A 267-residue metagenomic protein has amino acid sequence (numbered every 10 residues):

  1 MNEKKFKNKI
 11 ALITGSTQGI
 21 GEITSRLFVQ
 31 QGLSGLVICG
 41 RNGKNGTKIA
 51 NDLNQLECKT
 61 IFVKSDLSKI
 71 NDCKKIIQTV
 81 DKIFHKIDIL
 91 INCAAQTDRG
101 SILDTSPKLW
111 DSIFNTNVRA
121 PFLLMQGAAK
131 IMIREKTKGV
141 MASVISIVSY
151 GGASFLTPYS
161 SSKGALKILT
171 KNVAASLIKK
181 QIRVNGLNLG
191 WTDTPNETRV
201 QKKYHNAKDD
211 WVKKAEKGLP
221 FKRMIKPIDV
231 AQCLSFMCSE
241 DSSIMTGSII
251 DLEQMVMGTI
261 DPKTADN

Functional and structural regions predicted by a protein language model:
T17-Q18, N42: Conserved glycine-rich cofactor-binding loop
I91, I178, R183, M245-G247: Short, small/polar-rich loop/turn modules that mediate ligand/substrate recognition or access, typified
S101-I102, L109-F114, A215: Substrate-binding pocket helix/loop in short-chain dehydrogenase/reductase
M125, S162: Active-site helix of classical SDR
K130, A175-K179, S243: Alpha-helical segment proximal to the catalytic Tyr-Lys
S146: Residue(s) in the substrate-gating loop at a strand-loop-helix junction that position the organic substrate next
G151, S235, T246-N267: Short C-terminal tail/terminal secondary-structure segment of NAD(P)H-dependent dehydrogenase/reductase domains
